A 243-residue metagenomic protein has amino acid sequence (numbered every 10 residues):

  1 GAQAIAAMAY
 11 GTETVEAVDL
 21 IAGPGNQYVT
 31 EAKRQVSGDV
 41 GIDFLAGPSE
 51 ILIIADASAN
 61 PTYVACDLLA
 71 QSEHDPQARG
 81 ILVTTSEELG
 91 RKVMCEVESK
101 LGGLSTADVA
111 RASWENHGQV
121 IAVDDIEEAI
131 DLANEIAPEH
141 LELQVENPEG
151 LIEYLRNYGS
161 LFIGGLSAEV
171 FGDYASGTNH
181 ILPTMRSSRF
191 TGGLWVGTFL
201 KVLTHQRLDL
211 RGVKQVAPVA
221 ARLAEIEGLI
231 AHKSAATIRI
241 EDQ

Functional and structural regions predicted by a protein language model:
G1, V120-D125: Short acidic-hydrophobic, aromatic-tinged amphipathic segments that line or gate anion-handling sites
G1-A70, H74-R79: Conserved NAD(P)+-binding/catalytic subdomain of aldehyde/semialdehyde dehydrogenases
E13, S37-D39, D67-S72, E96-K100 (+3 more regions): Short, solvent-exposed amphipathic alpha-helical segments in soluble enzyme and RNA/protein-processing domains
V18, A78-V83, G103-W114, Q144-V145 (+2 more regions): Flexible, glycine/charged-enriched surface loops at secondary-structure junctions
V18-A22, N26-Q27, D43, E50-I53 (+8 more regions): Structural motif
F44-N116, V120: A conserved active-site cap/scaffold subdomain adjacent to cofactor or substrate pockets
N134-Q243: C-terminal core of ALDH-fold dehydrogenases
